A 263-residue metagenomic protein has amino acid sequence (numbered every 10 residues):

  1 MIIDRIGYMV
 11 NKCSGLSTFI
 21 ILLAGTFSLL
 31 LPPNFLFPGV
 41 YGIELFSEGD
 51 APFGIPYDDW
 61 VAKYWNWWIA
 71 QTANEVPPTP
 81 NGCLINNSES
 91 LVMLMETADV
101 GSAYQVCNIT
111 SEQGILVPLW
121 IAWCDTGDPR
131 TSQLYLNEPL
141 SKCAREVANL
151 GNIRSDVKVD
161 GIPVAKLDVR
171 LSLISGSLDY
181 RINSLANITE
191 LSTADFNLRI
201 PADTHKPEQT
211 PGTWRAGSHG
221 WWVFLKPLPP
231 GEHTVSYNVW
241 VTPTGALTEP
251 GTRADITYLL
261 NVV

Functional and structural regions predicted by a protein language model:
M1-G42: Secretory targeting signatures
G39-L91, E96-A98, A254, V262-V263: N-terminal segment immediately downstream of the Sec signal-peptide cleavage site in secreted/extracellular proteins
S90-M95, G114-W120, G217-L225, T257-L259: Ordered hydrophobic segments in well-structured contexts
V92-I200: Extracellular-facing segments of soluble proteins and assemblies that are Gly/Ser/Thr-biased and enriched in aromatics
E112, P230-G231: Beta-strand-connecting loops/turns
V117, H233-V235: A short tyrosine-centered beta-strand micro-motif
R154-P230, N238-V263: Extended, well-structured beta-strand/loop surface patches that form recognition or cofactor-anchoring regions within
